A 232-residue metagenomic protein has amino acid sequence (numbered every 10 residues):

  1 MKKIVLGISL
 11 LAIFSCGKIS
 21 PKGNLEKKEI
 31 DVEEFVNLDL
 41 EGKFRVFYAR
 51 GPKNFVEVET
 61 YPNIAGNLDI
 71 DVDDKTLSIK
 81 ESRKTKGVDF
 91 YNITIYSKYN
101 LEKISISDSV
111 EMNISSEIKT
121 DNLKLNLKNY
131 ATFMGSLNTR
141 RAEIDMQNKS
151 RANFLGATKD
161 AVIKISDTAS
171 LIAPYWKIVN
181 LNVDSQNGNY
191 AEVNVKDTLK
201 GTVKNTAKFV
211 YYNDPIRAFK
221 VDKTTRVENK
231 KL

Functional and structural regions predicted by a protein language model:
M1-C16: Sec-dependent bacterial lipoprotein signal peptides
K2, S20-P21, E29-E33, I106-D108 (+1 more regions): Short acidic/polar alpha-helix capping motifs at helix-coil junctions
I4-G7, D31, N194, Y212: N-terminal hydrophobic alpha-helix used for membrane targeting or insertion
I13-F14, K53, R140, I216: Single-residue recognition of alpha-helix boundary sites
S15-N67, T76-S78, S82-Y96, M112-I114 (+1 more regions): Short acidic/polar N-terminal linker immediately downstream of export determinants
V36-Y48, T94-I95, L101-L232: Extended, compositionally simple hydrophobic/Ser/Thr-rich segments that build repetitive fibrous architectures
